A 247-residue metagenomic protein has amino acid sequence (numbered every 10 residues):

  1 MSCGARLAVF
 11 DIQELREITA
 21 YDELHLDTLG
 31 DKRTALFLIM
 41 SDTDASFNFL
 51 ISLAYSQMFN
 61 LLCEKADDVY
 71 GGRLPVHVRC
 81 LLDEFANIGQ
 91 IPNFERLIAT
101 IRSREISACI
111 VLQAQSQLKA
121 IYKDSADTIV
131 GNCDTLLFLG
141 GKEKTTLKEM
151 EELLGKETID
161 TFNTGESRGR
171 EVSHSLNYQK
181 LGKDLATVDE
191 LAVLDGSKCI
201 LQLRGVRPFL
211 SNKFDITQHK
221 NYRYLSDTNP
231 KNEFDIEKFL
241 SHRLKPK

Functional and structural regions predicted by a protein language model:
M1-I106, I121, D189-K213, T217-K220 (+1 more regions): P-loop NTPase motor domains
I98-I200: Conserved ATP-driven motor cores of ASCE-family P-loop NTPases powering translocation/secretion/packaging/pilus
